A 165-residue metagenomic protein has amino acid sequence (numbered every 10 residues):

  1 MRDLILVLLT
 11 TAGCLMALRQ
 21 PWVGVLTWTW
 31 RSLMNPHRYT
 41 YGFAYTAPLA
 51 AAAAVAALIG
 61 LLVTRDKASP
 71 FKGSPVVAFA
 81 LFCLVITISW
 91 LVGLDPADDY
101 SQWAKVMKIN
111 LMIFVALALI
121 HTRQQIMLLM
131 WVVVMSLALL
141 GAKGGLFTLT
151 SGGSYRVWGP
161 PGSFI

Functional and structural regions predicted by a protein language model:
M1-I88, L94-S101, H121-S136: Transmembrane signal-anchor hairpin modules in multi-pass inner-membrane enzymes, especially those that act on
T10-T11, M112-I113, L119, W158: Preference for short coil/turn "hinge" residues that link or interrupt alpha-helices
G24-T27, I109-A116, I126, L139-A142: Alpha-helical transmembrane segments of polytopic integral membrane proteins, especially the permease/helical cores
L33, V106, T148: Residues that form generic nucleotide/phosphate-binding pockets
H37, A44, L111-F114, L149: A periodicity- and composition-biased signal for non-globular, repetitive helical segments
R38-Y39, D98-W103, A118, Q124 (+1 more regions): Membrane-interface segments at transmembrane-helix junctions in multi-pass inner-membrane proteins
C83-W90, V106, N110, L137-G145: Mid-bilayer segments of alpha-helical transmembrane spans in multi-pass integral membrane proteins that mediate
